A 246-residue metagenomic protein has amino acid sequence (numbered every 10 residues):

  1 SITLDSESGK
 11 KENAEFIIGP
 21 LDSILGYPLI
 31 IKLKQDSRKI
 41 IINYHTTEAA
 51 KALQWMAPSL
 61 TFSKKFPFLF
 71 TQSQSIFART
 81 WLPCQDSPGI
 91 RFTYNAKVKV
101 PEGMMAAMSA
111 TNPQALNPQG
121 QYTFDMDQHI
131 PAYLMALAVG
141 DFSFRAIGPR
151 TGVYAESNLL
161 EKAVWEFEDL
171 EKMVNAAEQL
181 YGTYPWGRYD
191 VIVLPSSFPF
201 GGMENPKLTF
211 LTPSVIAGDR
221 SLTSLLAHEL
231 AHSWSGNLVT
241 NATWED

Functional and structural regions predicted by a protein language model:
S1-T61: A surface-exposed beta-strand-loop module
E12-Q35, F70-Q74, R79, F210-L225 (+1 more regions): Aromatic/His-enriched, Gly/Pro-containing loop or helix-boundary segments that lie immediately adjacent to catalytic
P20-Y27, A57-T71, Q119, Q128 (+1 more regions): Propeptide (latency) domains of metzincin metalloproteases
T47-P88, L134: Core domains of carbohydrate- and sulfate-ester-processing enzymes
T71-I76, C84-A227, T243-D246: Hydrophobic helix-coil surface modules that form long, contiguous segments used for peptide/substrate interaction
L230-D246: Catalytic Zn2+-binding segment of zinc metalloproteases
